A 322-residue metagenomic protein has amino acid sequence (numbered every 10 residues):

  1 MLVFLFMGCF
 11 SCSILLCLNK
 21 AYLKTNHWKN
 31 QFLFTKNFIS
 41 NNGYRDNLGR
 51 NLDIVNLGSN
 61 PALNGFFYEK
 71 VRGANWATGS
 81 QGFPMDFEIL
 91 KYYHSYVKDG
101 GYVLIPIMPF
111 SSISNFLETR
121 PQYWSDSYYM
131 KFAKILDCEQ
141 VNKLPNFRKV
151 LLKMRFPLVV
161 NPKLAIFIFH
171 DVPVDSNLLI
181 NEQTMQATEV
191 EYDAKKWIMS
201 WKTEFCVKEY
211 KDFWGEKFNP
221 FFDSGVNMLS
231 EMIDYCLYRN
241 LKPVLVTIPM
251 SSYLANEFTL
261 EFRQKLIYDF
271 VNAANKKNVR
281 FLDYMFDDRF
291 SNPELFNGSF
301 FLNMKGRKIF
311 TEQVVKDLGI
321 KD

Functional and structural regions predicted by a protein language model:
M1-K20: Hydrophobic membrane-insertion alpha-helices, especially the h-region of bacterial N-terminal signal peptides
V3, F221-S299: Extended hydrophobic/aromatic segments used for targeting, binding, or gating
L18-Y93: Membrane/wall-proximal cationic-aromatic binding patches
D53-V55, Y102, V244: Structural motif
N60-F147: Membrane-embedded segments
R120-R239: Secreted/periplasmic serine-hydrolase-like ester/acetyl group-modifying domain
G298-D322: Histidine-centered active-site loop/cap adjacent to the catalytic His in serine esterases/O-acetyl transfer systems
